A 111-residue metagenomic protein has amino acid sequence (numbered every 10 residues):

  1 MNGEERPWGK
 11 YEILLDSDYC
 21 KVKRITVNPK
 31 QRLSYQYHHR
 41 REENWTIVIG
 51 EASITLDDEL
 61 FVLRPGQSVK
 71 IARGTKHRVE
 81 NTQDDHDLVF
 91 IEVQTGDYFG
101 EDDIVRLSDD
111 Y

Functional and structural regions predicted by a protein language model:
M1-R24, R32-Y35, I104-Y111: A short, N-terminal "cap"/entry segment at the start of jelly-roll beta-barrel domains of the cupin/DSBH fold
M1-R6, R78-Y111: Double-stranded beta-helix
S17-D18, N28, H39, L56-D58 (+1 more regions): A generic beta-sheet turn/junction motif
L33, E42, F61, H77 (+1 more regions): Glycine-centered loop/turn positions within well-structured domains that cap or flank conserved ligand/cofactor-binding
S34-Q36, I54-T55, I71, H77-D84 (+1 more regions): Short beta-strand His + acidic residue motifs that chelate non-heme Fe in jelly-roll/DSBH and cupin folds
R40-S53, D58: Glycine- and acidic-residue-biased ligand/ion/polar-headgroup-sensing regions
D58-K76: Short acidic-glycine-tyrosine-enriched beta hairpin
